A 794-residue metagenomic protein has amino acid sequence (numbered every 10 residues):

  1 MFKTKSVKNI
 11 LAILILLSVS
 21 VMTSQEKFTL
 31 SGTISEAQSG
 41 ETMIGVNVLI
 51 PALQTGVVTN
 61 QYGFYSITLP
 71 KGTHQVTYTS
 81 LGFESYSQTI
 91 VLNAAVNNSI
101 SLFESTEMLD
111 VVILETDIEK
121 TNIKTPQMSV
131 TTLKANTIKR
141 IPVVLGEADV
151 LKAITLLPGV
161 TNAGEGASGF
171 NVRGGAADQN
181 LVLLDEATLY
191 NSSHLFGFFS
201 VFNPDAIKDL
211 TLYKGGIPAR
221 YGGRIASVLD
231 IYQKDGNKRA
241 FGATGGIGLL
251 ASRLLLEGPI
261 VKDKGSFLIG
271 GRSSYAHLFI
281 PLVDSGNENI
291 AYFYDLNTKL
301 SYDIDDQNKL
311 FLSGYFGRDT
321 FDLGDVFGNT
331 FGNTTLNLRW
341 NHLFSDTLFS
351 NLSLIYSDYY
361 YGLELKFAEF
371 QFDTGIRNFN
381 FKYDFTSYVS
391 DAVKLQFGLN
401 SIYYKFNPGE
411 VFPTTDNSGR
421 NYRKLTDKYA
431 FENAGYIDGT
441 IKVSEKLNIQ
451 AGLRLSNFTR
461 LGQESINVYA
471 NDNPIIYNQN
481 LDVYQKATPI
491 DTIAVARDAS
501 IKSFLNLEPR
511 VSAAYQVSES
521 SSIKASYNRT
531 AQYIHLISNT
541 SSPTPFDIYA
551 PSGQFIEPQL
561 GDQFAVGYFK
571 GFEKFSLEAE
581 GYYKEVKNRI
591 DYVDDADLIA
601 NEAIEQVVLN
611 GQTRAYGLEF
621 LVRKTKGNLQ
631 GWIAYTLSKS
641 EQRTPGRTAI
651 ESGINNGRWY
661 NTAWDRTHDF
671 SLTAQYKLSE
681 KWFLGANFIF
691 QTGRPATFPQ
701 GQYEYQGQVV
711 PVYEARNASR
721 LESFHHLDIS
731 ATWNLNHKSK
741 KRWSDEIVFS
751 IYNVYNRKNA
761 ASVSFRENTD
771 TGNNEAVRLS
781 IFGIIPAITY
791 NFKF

Functional and structural regions predicted by a protein language model:
T33-S39, V46-P51, T79-F83, N93-E147 (+3 more regions): Short, acidic, small-residue-rich periplasmic hinge/interaction motif at the N-terminus of Gram-negative outer-membrane
L53-F64, K502, N506: Short, acidic Ser/Thr/Gly-rich low-complexity loop/linker segments typical of extracellular and cell-surface proteins
E84, I118-K120, K124-I217, V228 (+1 more regions): Periplasmic N-terminal accessory/gating domains of Gram-negative outer-membrane beta-barrel systems
A163, Y221, G236-F241, V261-G265 (+9 more regions): Short loop/turn motifs that connect adjacent beta-strands in outer-membrane beta-barrel proteins
Y360, K405-N417, T459, E464 (+8 more regions): Surface-exposed extracellular loop regions of Gram-negative outer-membrane beta-barrel proteins, predominantly
N378-K382, K424, E432, P551-E557 (+6 more regions): Outer membrane beta-barrel strand-and-loop segments of large Gram-negative receptors, especially TonB-dependent
A531, K587, K681, F690-G707 (+2 more regions): C-terminal beta-signal and adjacent terminal beta-strands/loops of Gram-negative outer-membrane beta-barrel proteins
Y583-E585, I604-Q700: Gram-negative outer-membrane beta-barrel transporters
